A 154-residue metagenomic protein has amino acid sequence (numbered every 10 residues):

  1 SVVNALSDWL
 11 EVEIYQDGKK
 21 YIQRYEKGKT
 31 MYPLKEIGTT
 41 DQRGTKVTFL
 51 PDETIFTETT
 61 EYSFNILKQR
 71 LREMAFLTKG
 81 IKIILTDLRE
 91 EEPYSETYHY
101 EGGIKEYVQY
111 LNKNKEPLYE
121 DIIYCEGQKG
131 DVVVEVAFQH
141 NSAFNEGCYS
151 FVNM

Functional and structural regions predicted by a protein language model:
S1-Y110: GHKL-type ATPase core
L85-M154: GHKL/Bergerat-fold ATPase module in large chromosome/replication-associated machines
